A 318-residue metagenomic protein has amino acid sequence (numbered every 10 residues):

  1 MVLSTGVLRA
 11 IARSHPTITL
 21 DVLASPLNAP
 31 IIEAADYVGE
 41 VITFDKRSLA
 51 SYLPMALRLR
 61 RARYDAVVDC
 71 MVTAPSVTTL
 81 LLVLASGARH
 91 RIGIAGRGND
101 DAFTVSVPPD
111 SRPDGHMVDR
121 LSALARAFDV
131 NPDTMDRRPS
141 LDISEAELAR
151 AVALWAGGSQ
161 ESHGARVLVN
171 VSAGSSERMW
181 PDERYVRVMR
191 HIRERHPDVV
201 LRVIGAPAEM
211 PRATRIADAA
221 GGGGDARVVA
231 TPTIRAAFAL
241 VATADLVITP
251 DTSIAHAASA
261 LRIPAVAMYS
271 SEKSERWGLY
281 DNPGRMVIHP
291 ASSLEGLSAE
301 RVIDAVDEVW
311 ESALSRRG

Functional and structural regions predicted by a protein language model:
M1-G318: Catalytic machinery of carbohydrate-active enzymes, primarily nucleotide-sugar-dependent glycosyltransferases
